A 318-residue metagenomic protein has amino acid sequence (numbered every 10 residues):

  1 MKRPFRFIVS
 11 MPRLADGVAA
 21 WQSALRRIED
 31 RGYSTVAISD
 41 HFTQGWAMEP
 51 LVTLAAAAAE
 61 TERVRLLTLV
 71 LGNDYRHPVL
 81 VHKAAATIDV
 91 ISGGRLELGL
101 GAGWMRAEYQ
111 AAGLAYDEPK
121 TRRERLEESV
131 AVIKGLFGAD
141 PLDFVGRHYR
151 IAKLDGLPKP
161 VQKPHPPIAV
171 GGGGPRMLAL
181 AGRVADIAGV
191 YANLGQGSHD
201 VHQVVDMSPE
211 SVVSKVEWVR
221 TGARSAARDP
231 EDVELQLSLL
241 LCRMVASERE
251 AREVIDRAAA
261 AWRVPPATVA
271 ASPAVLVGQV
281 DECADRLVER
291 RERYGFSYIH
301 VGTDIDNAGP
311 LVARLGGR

Functional and structural regions predicted by a protein language model:
M1-R318: Active-site-adjacent structural elements that line small-molecule/cofactor binding pockets in enzymes
